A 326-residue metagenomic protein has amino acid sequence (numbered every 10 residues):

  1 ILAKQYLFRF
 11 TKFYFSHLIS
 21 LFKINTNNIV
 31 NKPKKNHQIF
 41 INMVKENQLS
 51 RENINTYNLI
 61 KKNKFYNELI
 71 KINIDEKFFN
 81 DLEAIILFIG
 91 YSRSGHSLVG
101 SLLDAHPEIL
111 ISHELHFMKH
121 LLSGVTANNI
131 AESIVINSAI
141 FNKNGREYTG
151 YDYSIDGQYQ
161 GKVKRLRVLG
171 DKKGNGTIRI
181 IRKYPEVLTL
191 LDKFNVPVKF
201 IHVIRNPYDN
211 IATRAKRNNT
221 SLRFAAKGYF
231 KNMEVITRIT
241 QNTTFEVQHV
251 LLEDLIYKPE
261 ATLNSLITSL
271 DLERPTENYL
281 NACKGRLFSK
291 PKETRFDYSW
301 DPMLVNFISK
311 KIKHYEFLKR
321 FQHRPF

Functional and structural regions predicted by a protein language model:
I1-L87, S92, A215, M233 (+3 more regions): PAPS-dependent sulfotransferases, especially Golgi type II membrane carbohydrate sulfotransferases
S92, S101, H113-L115, H202-I204: Glycine-rich, histidine-containing beta strand-loop boundary motifs that form or position
S97-I109: A conserved segment at the C-terminal end of the G1
H106-H113, L270-R274: A generic secondary-structure signal for well-formed alpha-helical elements
L110-F194, F321: PAPS-dependent sulfation machinery
L115-M118, I204-N206, Y279-N281: A short, structured active-site edge motif that brings together acidic residues
A131-I140, S221-A226, F296-M303: A polyampholytic, Gly/Pro-enriched intrinsically disordered region
K162-E277: PAPS-dependent sulfotransferase catalytic domain
